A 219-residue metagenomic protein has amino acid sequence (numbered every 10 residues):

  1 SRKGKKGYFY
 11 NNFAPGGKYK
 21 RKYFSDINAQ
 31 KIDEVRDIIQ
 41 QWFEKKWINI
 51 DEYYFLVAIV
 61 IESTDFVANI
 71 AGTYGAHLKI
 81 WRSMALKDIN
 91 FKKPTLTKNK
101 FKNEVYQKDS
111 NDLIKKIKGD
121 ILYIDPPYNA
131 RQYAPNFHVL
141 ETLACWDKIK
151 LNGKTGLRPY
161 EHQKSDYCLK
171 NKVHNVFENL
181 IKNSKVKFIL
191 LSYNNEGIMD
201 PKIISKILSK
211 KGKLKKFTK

Functional and structural regions predicted by a protein language model:
S1-T97, A130, A134, V139-K170 (+1 more regions): Class I S-adenosyl-L-methionine-dependent methyltransferase module
Y53, K118-G119, V186-F188: A general structural motif
T97-V105, K116: Helix-hairpin-helix/helix-loop-helix acidic hairpins
Q107-D112: Conserved SAM/SAH-binding loop
K115-N136, S192: Conserved proline-anchored active-site loop of SAM-dependent methyltransferases that bridges a beta-strand
D166-G212: Conserved Class I SAM-dependent methyltransferase catalytic core
K213-K219: Conserved S-adenosyl-L-methionine
